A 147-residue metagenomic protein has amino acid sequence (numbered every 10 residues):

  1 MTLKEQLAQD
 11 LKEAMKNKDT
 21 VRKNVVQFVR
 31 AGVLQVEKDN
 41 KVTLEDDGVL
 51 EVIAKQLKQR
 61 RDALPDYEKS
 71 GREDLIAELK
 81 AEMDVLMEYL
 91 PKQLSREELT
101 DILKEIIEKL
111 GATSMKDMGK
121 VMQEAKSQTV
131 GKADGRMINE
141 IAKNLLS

Functional and structural regions predicted by a protein language model:
T2-Y89, Q93-M115, K120-Q123, S127-V130 (+2 more regions): N-terminal cationic and glycine-rich segments that engage phosphates or anionic surfaces
